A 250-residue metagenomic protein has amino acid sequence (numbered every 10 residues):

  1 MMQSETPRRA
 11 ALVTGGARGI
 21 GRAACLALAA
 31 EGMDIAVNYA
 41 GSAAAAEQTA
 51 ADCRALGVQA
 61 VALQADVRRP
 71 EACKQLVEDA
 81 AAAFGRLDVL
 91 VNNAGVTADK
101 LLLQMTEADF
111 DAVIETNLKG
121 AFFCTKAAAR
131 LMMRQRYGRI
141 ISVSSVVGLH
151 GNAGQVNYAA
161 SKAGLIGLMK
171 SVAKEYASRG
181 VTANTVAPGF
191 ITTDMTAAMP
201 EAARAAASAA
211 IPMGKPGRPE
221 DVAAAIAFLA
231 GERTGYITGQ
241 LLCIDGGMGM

Functional and structural regions predicted by a protein language model:
A10, A17-G19: Conserved glycine-rich cofactor-binding loop
A43, Q64-L76, E107, E220-D221: The beta1-alpha1 cofactor-binding region of Rossmann-like NAD(H)/NADP(H)-dependent oxidoreductases
R86, A177, T182, I237-G239: Short, small/polar-rich loop/turn modules that mediate ligand/substrate recognition or access, typified
L101-L102, T106-I114, T196, A207: Substrate-binding pocket helix/loop in short-chain dehydrogenase/reductase
T125, S161, M169: Active-site helix of classical SDR
R130, K174-S178, G235: Alpha-helical segment proximal to the catalytic Tyr-Lys
S145: Residue(s) in the substrate-gating loop at a strand-loop-helix junction that position the organic substrate next
